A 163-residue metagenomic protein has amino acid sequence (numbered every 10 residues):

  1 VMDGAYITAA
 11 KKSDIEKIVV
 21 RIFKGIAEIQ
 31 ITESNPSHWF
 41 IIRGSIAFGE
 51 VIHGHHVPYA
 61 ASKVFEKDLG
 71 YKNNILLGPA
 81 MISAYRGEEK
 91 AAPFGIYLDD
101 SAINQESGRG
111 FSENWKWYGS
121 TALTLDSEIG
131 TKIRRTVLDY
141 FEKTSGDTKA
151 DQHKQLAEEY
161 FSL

Functional and structural regions predicted by a protein language model:
V1-I15, T32-L77: Catalytic core of nucleotidyl cyclases, primarily class III adenylyl/guanylyl cyclases
E16-K17, S101: Non-transmembrane, interaction-prone segments in cytosolic or luminal domains
I18-G25: Short amphipathic alpha-helices in soluble, non-transmembrane regions that often serve as interface/regulatory elements
I26-Q30: Phosphate-interacting basic helix/loop segments used at nucleotide- and nucleic-acid interfaces
I31-G44, E89-F94, K143-K149: Short secondary-structure transition/capping segments
G54-D100, N104-N114: Glycine- and acidic-residue-rich phosphate-binding/metal-coordinating active-site segment common to enzymes that handle
A91-L163: Intrinsically disordered, glycine/charged-rich C-terminal tails and inter-domain linkers that flank nucleotidyl cyclase
